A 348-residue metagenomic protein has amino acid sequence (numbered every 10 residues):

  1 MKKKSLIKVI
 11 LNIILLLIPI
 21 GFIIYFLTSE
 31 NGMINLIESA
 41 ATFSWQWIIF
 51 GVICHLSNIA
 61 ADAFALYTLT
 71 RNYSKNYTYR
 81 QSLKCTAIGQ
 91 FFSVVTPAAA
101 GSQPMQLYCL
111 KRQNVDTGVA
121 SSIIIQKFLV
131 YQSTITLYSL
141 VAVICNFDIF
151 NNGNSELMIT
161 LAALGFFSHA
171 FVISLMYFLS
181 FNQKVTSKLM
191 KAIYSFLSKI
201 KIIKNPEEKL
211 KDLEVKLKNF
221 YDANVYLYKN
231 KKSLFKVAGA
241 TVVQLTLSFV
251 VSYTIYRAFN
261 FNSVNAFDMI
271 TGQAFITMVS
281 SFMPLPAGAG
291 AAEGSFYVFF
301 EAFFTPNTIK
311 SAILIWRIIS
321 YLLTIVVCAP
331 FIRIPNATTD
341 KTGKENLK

Functional and structural regions predicted by a protein language model:
M1-I34, E38, F92-I203, L285 (+1 more regions): Transmembrane helix-loop-helix hairpins in multi-pass inner-membrane proteins
K8, N12, G51-N58, K127 (+1 more regions): Alpha-helical segments in transporter systems
I34-A40, L110, K216-Y228: A short amphipathic helical element positioned immediately N-terminal to and/or at the very start of a transmembrane
A40-I49, G153-L161, K229-F235: Juxtamembrane helix-entry segments on the extracytoplasmic side of multipass membrane proteins
F50, R80, K84, G118-S122 (+2 more regions): Signature of the 12-TM Major Facilitator Superfamily
A63-A87, F91, I255-G272: Membrane-embedded helical hairpins/re-entrant loop segments and their flanking transmembrane helices within multi-pass
K199-F220: Short, membrane-interfacial amphipathic segments enriched in basic
K218, A223-F275: Transmembrane helical segments that form the transport core of multi-pass membrane transport proteins
